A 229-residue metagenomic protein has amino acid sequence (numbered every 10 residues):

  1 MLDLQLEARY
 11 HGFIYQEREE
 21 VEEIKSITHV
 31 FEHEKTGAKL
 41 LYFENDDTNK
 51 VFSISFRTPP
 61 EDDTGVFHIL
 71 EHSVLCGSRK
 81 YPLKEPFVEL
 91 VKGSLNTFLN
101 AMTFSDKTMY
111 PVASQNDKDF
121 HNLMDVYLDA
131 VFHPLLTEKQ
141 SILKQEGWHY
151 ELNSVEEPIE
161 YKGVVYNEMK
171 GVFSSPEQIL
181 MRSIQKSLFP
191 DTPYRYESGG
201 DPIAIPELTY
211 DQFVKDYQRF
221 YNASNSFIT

Functional and structural regions predicted by a protein language model:
M1-Y10, P59, S73-P82, P86-T229: Charge-rich, well-structured scaffold segments of protease-associated domains
L2-D47: N- or domain-start disorder-to-order transition segments that initiate the globular core
E34-K35, D46, R57-P59, Q115-N116: Secondary-structure transition/turn motif
T48-F52: Short, conserved catalytic-motif segment at the N-terminal edge
S55-G65: Short pre-active-site segment immediately N-terminal to the catalytic Zn-binding motif
T64-C76: Active-site recognition of the HExxH zinc-binding catalytic motif
